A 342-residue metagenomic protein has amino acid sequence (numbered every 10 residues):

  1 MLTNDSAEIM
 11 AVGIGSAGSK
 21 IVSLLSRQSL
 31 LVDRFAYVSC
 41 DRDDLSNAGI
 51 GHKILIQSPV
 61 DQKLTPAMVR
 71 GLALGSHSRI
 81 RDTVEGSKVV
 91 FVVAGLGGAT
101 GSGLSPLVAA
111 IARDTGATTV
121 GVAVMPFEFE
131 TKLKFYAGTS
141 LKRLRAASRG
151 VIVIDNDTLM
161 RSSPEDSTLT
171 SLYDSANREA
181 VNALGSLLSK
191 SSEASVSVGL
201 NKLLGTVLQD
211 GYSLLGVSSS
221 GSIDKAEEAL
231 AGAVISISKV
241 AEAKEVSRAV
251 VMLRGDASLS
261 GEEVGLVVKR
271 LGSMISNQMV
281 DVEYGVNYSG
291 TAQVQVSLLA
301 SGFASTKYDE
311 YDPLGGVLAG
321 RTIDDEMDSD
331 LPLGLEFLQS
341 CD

Functional and structural regions predicted by a protein language model:
M1-D342: Tubulin/FtsZ superfamily GTPase core signature
